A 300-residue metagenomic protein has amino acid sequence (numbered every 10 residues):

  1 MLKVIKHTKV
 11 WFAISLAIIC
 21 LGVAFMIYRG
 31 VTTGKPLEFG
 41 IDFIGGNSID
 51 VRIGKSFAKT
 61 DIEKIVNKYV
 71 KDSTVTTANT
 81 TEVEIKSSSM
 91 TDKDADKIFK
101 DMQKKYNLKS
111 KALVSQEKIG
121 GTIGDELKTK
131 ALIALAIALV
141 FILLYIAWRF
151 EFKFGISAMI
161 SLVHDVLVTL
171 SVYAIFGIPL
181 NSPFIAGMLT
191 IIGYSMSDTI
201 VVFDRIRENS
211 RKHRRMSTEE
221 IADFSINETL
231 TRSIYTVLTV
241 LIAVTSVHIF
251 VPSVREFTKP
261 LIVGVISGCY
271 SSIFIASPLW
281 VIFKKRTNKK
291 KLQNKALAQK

Functional and structural regions predicted by a protein language model:
M1-K300: A structural signal for conserved, well-ordered secondary-structure elements that form binding/interaction cores
